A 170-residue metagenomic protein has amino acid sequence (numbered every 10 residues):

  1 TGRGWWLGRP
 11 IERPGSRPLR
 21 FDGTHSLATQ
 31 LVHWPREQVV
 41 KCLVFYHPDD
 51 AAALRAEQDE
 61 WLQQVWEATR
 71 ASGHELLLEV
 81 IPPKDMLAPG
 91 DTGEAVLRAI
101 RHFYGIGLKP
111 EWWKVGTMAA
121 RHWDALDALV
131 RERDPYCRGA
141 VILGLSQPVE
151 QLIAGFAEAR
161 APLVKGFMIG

Functional and structural regions predicted by a protein language model:
T1-A53, K109, R138, E150-G166: Alpha/beta catalytic barrel-like cores
G2-R9, A71-G73, P89-R101, D127-R138: Short, electropositive alpha-helical surface patch
G8-E12, K41-L43, L77-I81, G116 (+1 more regions): A cross-family glycoside hydrolase active-site/sugar-binding cleft signature
F21-Q30, R55-V65, T92-I100, W123-A125 (+1 more regions): Well-ordered, non-membrane alpha-helical segments in soluble/globular domains
Q38-Q58, T92, A99-W123, G144: Catalytic beta/alpha-barrel core
Q58-L108: Conserved anion-binding
E79, W113, G170: Conserved, mostly hydrophobic/aromatic
T117-I169: Catalytic-face loop-and-helix region of soluble metabolic enzyme cores
